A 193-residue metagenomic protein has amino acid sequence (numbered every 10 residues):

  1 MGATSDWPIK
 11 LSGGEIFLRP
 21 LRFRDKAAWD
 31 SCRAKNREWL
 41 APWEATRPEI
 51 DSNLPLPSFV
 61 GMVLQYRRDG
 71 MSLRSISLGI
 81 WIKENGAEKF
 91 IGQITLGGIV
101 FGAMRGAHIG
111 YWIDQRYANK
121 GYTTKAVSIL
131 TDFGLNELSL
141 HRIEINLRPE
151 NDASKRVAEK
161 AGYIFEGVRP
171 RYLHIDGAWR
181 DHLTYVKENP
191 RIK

Functional and structural regions predicted by a protein language model:
M1-A28, C32-W39, S77-K193: Acyl-donor (CoA/ACP) binding surface of acyl/acetyltransferases
L21, C32, D51-F59, S72: Generic, well-ordered alpha-helical segments
A41-L64: Conserved GNAT-fold acetyl-CoA-binding loop/helix
Q65-Y66, F133: A generic secondary-structure signal
R68-R74, Y163: Short loop/turn motifs at secondary-structure junctions and domain boundaries
